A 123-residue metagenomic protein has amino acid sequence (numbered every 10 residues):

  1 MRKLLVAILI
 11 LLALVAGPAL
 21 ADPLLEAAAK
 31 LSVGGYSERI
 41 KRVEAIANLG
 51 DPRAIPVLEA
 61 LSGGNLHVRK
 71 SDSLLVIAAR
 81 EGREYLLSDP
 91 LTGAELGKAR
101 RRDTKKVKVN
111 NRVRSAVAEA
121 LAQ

Functional and structural regions predicted by a protein language model:
M1-L4: Positively charged n-region of N-terminal signal peptides that target proteins for export
A7-A16: Bacterial N-terminal signal peptides
A21-Q123: Extended repeat-based scaffolds of very large eukaryotic assembly and lipid-transport proteins
